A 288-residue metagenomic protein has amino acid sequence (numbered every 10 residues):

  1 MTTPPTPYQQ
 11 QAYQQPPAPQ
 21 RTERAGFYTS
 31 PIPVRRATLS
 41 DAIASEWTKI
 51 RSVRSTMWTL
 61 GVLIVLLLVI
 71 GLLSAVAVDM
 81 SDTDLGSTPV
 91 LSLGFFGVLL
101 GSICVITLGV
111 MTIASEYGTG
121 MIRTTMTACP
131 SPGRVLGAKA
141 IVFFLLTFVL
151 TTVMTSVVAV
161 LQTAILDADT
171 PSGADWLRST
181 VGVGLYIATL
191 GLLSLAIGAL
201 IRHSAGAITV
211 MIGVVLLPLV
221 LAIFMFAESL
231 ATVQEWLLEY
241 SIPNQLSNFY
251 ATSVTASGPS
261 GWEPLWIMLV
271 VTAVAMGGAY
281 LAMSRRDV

Functional and structural regions predicted by a protein language model:
T2-P17, R36, I208, L219-L281: Terminal transmembrane helical anchor/hairpin motif
P4-V34, L68-T107, G137, I141-L200 (+3 more regions): Secretory targeting signals
S40-S52, V254-T255: Cytosolic juxtamembrane amphipathic/interface segments immediately preceding and feeding into a transmembrane helix
T48-V65: Membrane-interface helix starts
L66-G71, V214-I223: Aromatic-anchored segments of alpha-helical transmembrane domains
M111-F144, V149: Helix-loop-helix units of permease transmembrane domains in multi-pass membrane transporters, especially ABC
L185-L216, R285: A structural motif at transmembrane helix-loop-helix junctions in multipass membrane proteins
Y280-V288: Membrane-interface capping segments at transmembrane-helix boundaries
